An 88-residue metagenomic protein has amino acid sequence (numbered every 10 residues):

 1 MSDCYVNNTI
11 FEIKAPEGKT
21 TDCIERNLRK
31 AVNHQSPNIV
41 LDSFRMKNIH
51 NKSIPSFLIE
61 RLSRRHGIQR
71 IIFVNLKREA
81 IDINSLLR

Functional and structural regions predicted by a protein language model:
C4-E17: Conserved catalytic cores of phosphodiester-cleaving nucleases, focusing on short active-site segments
P16-R88: Metal-dependent nuclease catalytic core centered on acidic motifs
